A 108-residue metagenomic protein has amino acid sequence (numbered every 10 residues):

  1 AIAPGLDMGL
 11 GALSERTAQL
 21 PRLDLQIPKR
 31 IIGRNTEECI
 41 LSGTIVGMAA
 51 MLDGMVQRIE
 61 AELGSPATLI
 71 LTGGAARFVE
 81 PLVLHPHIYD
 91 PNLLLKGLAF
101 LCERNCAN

Functional and structural regions predicted by a protein language model:
A1-D7: Hydrophobic, well-structured mid-protein blocks that either form specific transmembrane helices
G9-N108: ATP-binding/phosphotransfer module of carbohydrate and carboxylate kinases, centering on a glycine-rich
